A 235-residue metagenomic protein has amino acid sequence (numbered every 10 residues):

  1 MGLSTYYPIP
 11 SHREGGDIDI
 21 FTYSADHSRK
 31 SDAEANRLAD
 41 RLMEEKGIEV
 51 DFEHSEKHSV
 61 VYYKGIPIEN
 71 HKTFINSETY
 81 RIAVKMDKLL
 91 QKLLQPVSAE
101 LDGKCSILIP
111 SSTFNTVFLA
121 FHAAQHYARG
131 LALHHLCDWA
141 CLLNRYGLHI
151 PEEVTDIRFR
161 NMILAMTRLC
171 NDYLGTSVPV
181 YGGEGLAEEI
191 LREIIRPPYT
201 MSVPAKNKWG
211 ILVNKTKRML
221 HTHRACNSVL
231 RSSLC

Functional and structural regions predicted by a protein language model:
M1-G16, T22-C235: Conserved NTP-donor binding/palm subdomain of two-metal-ion nucleotidyltransferases/polymerases, i.e., the charged
